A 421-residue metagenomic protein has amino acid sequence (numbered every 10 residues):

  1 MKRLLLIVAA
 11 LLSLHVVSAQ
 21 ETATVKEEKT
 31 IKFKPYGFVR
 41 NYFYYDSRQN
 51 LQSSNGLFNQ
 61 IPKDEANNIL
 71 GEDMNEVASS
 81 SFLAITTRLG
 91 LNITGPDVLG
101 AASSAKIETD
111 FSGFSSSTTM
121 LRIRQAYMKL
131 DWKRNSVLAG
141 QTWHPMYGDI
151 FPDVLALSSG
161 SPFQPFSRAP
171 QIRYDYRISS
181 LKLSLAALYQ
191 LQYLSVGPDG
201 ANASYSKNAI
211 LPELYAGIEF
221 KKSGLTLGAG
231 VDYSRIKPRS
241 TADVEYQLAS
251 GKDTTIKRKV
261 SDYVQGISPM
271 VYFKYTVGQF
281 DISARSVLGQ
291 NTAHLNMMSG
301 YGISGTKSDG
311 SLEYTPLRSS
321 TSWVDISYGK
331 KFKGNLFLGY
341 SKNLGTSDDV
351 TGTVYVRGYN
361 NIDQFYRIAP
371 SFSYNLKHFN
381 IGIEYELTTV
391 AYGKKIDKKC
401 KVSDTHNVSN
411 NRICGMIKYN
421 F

Functional and structural regions predicted by a protein language model:
M1-E21: Bacterial Sec-dependent N-terminal signal peptides
Q20-T22, V98, T254: Coil residues (strongly favoring Ser/Thr
E28-N55, I61, E65-Y193, I210-L211 (+4 more regions): Outer membrane beta-barrel
K29, E76-A84, T118-M120, Q164-F166 (+7 more regions): Short sequence motifs at beta-strands and strand-loop junctions characteristic of Gram-negative outer-membrane
D46-N50, S116-T118, G148-P152, Q192-G197 (+5 more regions): Outer-membrane beta-barrel proteins
M74-V77, S112, L155-G160, S195-S204 (+4 more regions): Extracellular loop and loop/strand-boundary signature of outer-membrane beta-barrel proteins
G224-I362, Y366, Y374: Detector for outer-membrane/organellar transmembrane beta-barrel domains, recognizing the amphipathic beta-strand
L376, T405-F421: Outer-membrane beta-barrel "beta-signal"
